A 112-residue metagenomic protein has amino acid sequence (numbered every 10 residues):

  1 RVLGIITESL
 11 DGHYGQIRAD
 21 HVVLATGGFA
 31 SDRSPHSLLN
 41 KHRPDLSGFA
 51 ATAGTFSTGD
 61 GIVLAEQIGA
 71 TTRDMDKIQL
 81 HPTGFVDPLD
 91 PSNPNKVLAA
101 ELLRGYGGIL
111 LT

Functional and structural regions predicted by a protein language model:
R1, H36, I78, G108-L111: Conserved N-terminal/central alpha/beta ligand/cofactor-binding core
R1-Q16, V22: Conserved beta-strand-loop-beta-strand element in the redox core of flavoprotein oxidoreductases
V2, V23-T26, L103-Y106: Short glycine/serine/threonine-biased micro-segments
E8, A50, E101-R104: Compositionally biased, low-complexity repeat tracts
S9, L46-S47, P94-L98: Intrinsically disordered, low-complexity segments enriched in polar/charged residues with Gly/Pro, especially when
H13, P35, A99: Glycine-rich, flexible loop/turn motifs
I17-L89: Glycine-rich loop(s) and the adjacent beta-strand/alpha-helix scaffold that form part
G84-T112: FAD cofactor-binding and catalytic pocket of flavoenzymes
